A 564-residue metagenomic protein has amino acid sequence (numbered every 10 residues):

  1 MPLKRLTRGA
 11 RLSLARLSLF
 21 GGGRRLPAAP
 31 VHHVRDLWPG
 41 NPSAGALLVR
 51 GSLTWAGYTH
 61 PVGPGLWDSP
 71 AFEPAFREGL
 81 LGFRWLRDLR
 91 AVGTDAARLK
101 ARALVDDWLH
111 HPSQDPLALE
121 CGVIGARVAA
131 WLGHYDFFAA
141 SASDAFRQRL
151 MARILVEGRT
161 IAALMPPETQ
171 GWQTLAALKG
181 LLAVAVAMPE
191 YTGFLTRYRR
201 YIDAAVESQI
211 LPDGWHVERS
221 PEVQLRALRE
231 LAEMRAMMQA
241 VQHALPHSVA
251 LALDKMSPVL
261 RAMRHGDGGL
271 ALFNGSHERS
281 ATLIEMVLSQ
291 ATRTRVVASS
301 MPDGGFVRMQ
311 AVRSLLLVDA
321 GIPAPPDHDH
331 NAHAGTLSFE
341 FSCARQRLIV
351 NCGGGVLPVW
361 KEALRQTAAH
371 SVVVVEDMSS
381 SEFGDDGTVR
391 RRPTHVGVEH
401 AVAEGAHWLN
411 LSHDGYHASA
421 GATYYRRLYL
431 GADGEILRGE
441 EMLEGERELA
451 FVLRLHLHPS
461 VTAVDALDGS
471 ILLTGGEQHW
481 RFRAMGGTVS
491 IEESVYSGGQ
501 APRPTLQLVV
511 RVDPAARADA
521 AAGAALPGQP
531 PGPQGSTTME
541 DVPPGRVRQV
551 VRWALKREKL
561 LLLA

Functional and structural regions predicted by a protein language model:
M1-G63: Extreme N-terminal leader/anchor segments
G45-A46, S300-P302, A332-A334, Q366 (+2 more regions): Short solvent-exposed loop/turn micro-motifs enriched in small/polar/acidic residues
R50-W67, F76-L80, K100-L104: Short alpha-helical hairpin
E73-L253: Aromatic-lined, polymer-binding surfaces characteristic of secreted/periplasmic polysaccharide-degrading enzymes
P74, G125, G171, G354-G355 (+1 more regions): CBM-like, beta-strand-rich accessory domains located in the C-terminal region of large, secreted polysaccharide-active
L81, A177, G305, L337 (+1 more regions): Residues that flank catalytic or metal-binding motifs in active/ligand-binding sites
L211-L357, A403, T505, R546: Carbohydrate-active enzyme catalytic cores, enriched for enzymes that act on polyanionic acidic polysaccharides
